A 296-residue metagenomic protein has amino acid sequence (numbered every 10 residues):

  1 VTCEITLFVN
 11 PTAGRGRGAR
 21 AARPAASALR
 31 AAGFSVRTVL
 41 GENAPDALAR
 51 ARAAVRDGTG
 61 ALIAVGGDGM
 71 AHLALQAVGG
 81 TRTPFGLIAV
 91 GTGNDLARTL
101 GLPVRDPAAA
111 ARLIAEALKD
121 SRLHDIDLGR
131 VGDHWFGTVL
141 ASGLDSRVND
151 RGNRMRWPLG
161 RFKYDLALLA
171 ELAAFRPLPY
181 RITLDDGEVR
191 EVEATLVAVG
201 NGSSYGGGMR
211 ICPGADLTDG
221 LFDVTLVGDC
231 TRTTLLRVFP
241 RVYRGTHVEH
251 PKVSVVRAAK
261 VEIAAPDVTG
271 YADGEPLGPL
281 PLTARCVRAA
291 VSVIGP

Functional and structural regions predicted by a protein language model:
V1-L62, R112: ATP/NTP phosphate-donor binding region
T6, R30-A32, G41, G79-P84 (+1 more regions): Catalytic core of DAGKc-family lipid kinases
P11, V65-G67, I88-V90, N201: Glycine-rich beta-strand-to-loop/alpha-helix junction loops that act as flexible
G18, L184-D186, E191, D216 (+1 more regions): ATP/nucleoside-binding phosphotransfer catalytic cores, i.e., glycine-rich phosphate-binding loops
A47, G69-A74, D95-L96: Short glycine/serine/threonine-rich phosphate/pyrophosphate-binding segments that cradle anionic phosphate groups
A141, D145, A198-I211, P276: Glycine-rich phosphate/pyrophosphate-binding beta-alpha loops
R154-D165, Y205-G207, P213-T234: Gly/Ser/Thr-rich active-site loops/lids in small-molecule metabolic enzymes that frequently grip phosphoryl groups
